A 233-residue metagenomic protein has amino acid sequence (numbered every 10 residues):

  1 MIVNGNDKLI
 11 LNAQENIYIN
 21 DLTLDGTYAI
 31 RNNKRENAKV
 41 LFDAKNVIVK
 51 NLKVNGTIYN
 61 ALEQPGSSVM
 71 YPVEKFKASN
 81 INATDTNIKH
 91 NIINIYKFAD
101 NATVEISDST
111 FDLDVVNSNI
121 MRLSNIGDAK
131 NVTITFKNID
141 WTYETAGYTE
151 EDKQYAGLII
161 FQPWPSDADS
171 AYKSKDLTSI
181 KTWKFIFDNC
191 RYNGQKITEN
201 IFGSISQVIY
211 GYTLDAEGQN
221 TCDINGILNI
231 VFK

Functional and structural regions predicted by a protein language model:
I2-L11, D25-D43, K53-D100, D112-D128 (+2 more regions): Extracellular beta-strand/beta-solenoid scaffold signature
K8, N16, D21, T27 (+11 more regions): Detector for repetitive beta-architecture
Y192: Short, basic/aromatic recognition patches that contact phosphate-bearing ligands
I224, L228-I230: C-terminal capping region of solenoid repeat domains
